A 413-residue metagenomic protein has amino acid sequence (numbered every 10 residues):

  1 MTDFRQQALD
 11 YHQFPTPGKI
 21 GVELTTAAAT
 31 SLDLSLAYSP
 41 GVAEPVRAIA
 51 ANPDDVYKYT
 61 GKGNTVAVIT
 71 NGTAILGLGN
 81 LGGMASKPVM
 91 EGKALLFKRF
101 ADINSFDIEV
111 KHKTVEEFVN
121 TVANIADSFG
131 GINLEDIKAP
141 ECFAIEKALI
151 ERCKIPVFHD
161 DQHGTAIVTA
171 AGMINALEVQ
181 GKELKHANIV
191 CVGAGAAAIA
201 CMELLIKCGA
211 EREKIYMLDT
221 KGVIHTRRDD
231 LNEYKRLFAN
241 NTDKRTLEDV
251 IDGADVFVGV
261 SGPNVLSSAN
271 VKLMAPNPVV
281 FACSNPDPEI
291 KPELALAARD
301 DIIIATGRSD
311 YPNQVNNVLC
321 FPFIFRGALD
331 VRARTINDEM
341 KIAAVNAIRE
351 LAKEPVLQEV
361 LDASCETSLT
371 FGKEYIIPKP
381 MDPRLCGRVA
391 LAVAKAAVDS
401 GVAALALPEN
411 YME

Functional and structural regions predicted by a protein language model:
M1-V157, A390, K395-A404, Y411-E413: N-terminal ligand-binding/catalytic initiation module
A27, S31, Y38, V42 (+20 more regions): Generic structural signal for well-ordered, non-membrane alpha-helical segments in soluble metabolic enzymes
Y57-K62, K98-R99, N124-A126, I150-E151 (+7 more regions): Solvent-exposed alpha-helices and their adjacent loops that cap or buttress functional pockets in soluble metabolic
L76, L81-A101, H159, H163 (+1 more regions): Glycine-rich phosphate/diphosphate-binding loop of Rossmann-like nucleotide-binding domains
D107, N133-D136, V157-D160, M217 (+3 more regions): General beta-strand structural signal in soluble alpha/beta enzymes
D160, Q180, H186, S284-A406: Adenosine-phosphate binding glycine-rich loop
R236-I303, R308-D310: Rossmann-like adenosine-cofactor binding region
